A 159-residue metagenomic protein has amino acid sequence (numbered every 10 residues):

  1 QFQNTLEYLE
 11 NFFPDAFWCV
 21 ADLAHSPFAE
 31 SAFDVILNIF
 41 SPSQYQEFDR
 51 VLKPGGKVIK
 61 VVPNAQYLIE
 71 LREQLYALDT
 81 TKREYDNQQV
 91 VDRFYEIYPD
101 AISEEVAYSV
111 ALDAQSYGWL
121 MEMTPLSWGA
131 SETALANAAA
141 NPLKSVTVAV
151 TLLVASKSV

Functional and structural regions predicted by a protein language model:
Q1, P63, D86: Short beta->alpha hinge that forms the Motif I/post-I loop of the SAM-binding pocket
Q1-S26: Class I SAM-dependent methyltransferase SAM/SAH-binding core
V20-D22, E30, E105: Short loop/edge segments at beta-strand edges and connector loops that shape dinucleotide/nucleotide cofactor-binding
I36-L37: Hydrophobic beta-strand segment of the Class I
F40-P54: A short, conserved alpha-helix within the catalytic core of class I
G55-L68: Conserved beta-strand signature within the Rossmann-like core of class I S-adenosyl-L-methionine
L71-P99: Conserved Class I S-adenosyl-L-methionine
E104-V159: Conserved Class I S-adenosyl-L-methionine
